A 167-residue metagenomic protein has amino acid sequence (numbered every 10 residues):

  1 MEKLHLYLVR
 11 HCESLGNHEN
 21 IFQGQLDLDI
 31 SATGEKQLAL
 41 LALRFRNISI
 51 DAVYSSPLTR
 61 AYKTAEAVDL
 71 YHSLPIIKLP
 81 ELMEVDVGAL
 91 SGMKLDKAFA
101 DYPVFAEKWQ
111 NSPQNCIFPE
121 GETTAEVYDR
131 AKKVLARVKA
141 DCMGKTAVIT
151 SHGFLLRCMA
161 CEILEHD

Functional and structural regions predicted by a protein language model:
M1-H5, L41-R44, I77, V85-F99 (+2 more regions): Acidic, low-complexity terminal tails and accessory targeting/binding regions of phosphate-metabolizing enzymes
H5-H11, I149: Short, hydrophobic/glycine-enriched beta-strand segments
V9, E13-L74, K78, E122: Active-site-proximal alpha-helix that buttresses catalytic centers in soluble enzyme cores
L15, Y62, L70, K132-D167: Active-site-adjacent alpha-helix immediately C-terminal to a catalytic or transition-state-stabilizing loop
E35, A39, Y62, Q110 (+2 more regions): Generic alpha-helical structural signal
S55-S56, D129, T150-S151: Short beta-strand scaffold positions
E66, D96, A136: Active-site phosphate/pyrophosphate- and oxyanion-stabilizing loops and adjacent acidic/basic residues in soluble
Y71-K132: Phosphate-handling substructures
